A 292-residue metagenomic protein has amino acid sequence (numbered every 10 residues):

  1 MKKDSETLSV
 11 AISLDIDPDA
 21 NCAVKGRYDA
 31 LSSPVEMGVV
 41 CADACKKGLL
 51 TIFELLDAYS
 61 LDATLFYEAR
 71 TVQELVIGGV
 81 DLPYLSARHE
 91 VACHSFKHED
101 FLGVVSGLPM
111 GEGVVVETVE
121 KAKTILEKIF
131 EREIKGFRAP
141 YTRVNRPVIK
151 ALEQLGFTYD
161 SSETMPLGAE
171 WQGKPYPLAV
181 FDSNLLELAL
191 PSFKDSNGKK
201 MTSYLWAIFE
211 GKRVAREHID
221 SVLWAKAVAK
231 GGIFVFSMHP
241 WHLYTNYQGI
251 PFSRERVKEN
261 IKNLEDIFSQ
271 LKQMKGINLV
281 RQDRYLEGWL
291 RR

Functional and structural regions predicted by a protein language model:
K2, S60, H218-R292: C-terminal domain-boundary segment and adjacent tail
K2-A87, G276: Active-site beta->alpha N-cap acidic-glycine motif
D15, L56, H94, F137 (+3 more regions): Conserved, mostly hydrophobic/aromatic
A20-C22, V72-L75, E99-G103, V144-V148 (+4 more regions): Short catalytic/ligand-binding loop motif for oxyanion handling, primarily in non-cytosolic enzymes, centered on
V24-V40, W206, T245-E265: A solvent-exposed, charged loop/short amphipathic helix patch at secondary-structure junctions
L49-F53, G79-L82, V116-K123, I149 (+2 more regions): Generic structural signal for well-ordered alpha-helices, preferentially at hydrophobic/aromatic core positions
Y59-N145, S192, I233-H242: Metal-dependent polysaccharide deacetylase catalytic core of the NodB/CE4 family, i.e., the active-site-bearing domain
D100, K128, R132-G232: Active-site-adjacent pocket scaffolds in enzyme catalytic domains
